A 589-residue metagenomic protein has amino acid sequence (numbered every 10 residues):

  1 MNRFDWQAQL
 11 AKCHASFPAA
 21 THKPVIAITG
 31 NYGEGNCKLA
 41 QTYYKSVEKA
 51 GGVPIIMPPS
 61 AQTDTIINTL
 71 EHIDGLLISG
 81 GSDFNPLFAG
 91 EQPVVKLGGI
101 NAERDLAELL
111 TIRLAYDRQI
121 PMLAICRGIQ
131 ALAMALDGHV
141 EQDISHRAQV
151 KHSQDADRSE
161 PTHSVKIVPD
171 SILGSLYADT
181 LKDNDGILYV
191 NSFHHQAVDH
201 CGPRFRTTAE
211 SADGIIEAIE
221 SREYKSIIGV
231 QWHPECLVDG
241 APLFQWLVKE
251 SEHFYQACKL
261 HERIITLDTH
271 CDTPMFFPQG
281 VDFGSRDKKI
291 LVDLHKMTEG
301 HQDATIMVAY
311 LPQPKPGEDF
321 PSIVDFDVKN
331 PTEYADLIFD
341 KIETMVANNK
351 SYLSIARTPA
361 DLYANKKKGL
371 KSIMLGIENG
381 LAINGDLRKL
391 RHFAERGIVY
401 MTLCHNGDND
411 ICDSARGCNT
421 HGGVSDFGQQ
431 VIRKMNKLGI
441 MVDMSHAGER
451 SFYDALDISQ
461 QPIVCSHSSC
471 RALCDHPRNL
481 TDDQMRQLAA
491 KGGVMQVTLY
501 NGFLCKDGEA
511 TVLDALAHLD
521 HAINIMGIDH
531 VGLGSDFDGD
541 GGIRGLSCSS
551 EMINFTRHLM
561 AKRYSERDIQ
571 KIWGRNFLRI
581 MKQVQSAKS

Functional and structural regions predicted by a protein language model:
M1-I125, M134, E141, S145-Y189 (+5 more regions): N-terminal beta1-alpha1 cap of cysteine-dependent amidohydrolase-like domains
P24-V25, V53, P121, H139 (+8 more regions): Proline-centered loop/turn at the N-terminus of a beta-strand
I28, L77-I78, M307, L403 (+1 more regions): Redox-cofactor binding/interface segments in oxidoreductases and associated redox assembly factors
S192-A197, G229-P234, T266-T273, A447 (+1 more regions): Histidine-centered catalytic micro-motifs
R204, R222-I227, A364-L370: Beta-strand-turn-beta hairpins that frame and shape the catalytic cleft of phosphate-ester-processing enzymes
Q256-T420, D475-Q496, Y500-L533, F537-S589: N-terminal hydrophobic targeting/anchoring segments and the immediately downstream early-domain regions of hydrolases
L403-Q487, Q496-N501: Active-site core of metal-dependent hydrolases
